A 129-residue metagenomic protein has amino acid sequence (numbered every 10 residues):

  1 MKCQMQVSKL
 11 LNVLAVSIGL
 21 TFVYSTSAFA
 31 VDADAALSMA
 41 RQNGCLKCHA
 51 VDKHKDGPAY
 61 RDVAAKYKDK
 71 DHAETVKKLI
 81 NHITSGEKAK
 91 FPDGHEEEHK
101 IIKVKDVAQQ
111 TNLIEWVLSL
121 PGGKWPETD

Functional and structural regions predicted by a protein language model:
K2-A15: Bacterial N-terminal signal peptides that target proteins for export
V13, I18-A28: C-terminal segment of classical bacterial N-terminal signal peptides
T26-A40, K66-K70: Electrostatic cytochrome c docking/interface patches
Q42-D52, L113: The canonical Cys-X-X-Cys-His
K47, D56-Y67, N81-T111, D129: Axial heme c-ligation environment in periplasmic c-type cytochrome domains
H49, T84, L118-P121: Protein kinase-like catalytic domain
E115, S119-D129: Short, low-complexity, Pro/Ser/Thr/Gly-rich segments in the mature regions of secreted, periplasmic
